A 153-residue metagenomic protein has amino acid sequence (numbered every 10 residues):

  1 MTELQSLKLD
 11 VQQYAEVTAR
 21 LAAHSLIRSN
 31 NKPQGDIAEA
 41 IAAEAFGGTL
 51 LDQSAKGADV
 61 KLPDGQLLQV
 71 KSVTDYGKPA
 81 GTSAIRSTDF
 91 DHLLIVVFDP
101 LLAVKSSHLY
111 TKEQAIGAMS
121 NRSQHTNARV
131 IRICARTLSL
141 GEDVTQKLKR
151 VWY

Functional and structural regions predicted by a protein language model:
M1-Y153: Nucleic-acid endonuclease domains
